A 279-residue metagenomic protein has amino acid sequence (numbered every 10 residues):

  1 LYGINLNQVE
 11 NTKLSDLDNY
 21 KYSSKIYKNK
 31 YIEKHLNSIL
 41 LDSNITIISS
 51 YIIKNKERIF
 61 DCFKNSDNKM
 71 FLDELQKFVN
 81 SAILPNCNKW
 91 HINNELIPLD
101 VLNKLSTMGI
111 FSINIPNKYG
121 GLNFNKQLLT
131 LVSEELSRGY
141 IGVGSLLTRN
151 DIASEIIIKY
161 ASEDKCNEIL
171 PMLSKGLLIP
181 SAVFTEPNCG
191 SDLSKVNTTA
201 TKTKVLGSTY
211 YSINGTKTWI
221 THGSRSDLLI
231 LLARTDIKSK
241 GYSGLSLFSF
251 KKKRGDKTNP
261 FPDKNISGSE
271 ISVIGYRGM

Functional and structural regions predicted by a protein language model:
L1-L147, E168, M172-K175, G207: Amphipathic, small/basic residue-rich leader segments at the start of a protein or domain
K21, G144, P171-M279: FAD-binding core of flavoproteins
V79, S162, F248: Residue-level signal for inorganic ion chemistry
I83, G144-D164, P171, G190-L193 (+1 more regions): N-terminal glycine-rich flavin-associated loop
C87-L96, N117-G121, I152-A161, F184-C189: Conserved short loop/turn motifs at secondary-structure junctions
L128, T148-A153, S224-D227: Catalytic-loop motifs flanking and including active-site residues across diverse enzymes
E135, G139, I156-E163, M172 (+2 more regions): Mid-sequence acidic-hydrophobic segments that form the walls of catalytic/ligand-binding cavities or oligomerization
G139-Y140, E163-I169, S239-Y242: Phosphate-handling active-site elements
